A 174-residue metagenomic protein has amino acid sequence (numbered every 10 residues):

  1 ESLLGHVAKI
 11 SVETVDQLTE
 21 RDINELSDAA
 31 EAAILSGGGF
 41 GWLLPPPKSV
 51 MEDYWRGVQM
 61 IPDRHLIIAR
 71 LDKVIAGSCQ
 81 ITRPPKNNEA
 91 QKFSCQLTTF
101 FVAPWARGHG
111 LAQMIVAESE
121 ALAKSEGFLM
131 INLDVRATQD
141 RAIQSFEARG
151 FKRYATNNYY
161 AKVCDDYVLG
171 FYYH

Functional and structural regions predicted by a protein language model:
E1-A8, D72, F101: Polar low-complexity intrinsically disordered regions
L3-K9, C95, L129-N132, R136-I143 (+2 more regions): C-terminal "cap" of GNAT-fold acetyltransferases
E13-W105, V116-E118, L122, Y159: Acetyl-CoA-dependent GNAT
V50, Y54, A90, A112 (+4 more regions): Alpha-helix termini
K73, G77, G110-A112, G150: Conserved phosphate-binding and hydrolysis motifs of nucleotide-dependent enzymes
A90, A103-A117, K124-E126, A137-Q144 (+1 more regions): Conserved glycine-rich acetyl-CoA-binding loop
